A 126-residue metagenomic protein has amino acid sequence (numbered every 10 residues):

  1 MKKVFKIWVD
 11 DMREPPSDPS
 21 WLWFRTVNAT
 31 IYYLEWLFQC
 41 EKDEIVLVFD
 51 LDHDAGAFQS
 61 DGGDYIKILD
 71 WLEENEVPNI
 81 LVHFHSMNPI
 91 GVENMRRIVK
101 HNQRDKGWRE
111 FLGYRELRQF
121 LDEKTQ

Functional and structural regions predicted by a protein language model:
M1-Q126: Catalytic phosphate/metal-binding cores of nucleic-acid and nucleotide-processing enzymes, i.e., regions that mediate
